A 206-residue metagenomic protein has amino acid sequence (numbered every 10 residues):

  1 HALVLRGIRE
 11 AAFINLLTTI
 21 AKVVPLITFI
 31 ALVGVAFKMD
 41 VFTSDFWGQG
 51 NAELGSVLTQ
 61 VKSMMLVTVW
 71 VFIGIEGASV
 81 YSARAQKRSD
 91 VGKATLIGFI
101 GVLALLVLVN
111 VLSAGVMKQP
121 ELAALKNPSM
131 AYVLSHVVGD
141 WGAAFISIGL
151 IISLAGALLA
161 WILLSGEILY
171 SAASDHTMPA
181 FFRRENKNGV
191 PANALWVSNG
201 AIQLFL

Functional and structural regions predicted by a protein language model:
H1-L5, E10, L150-S171: Hydrophobic transmembrane alpha-helices that form the core helical bundles of multi-pass secondary transporters
H1-M39, T95-I100: Membrane-interface loop-to-helix entry segments
L5-I8, I30-D40, N110-M117, I168 (+1 more regions): Transmembrane helix-loop junctions and nearby membrane-interface residues
R6-L16, I75-L105, K126, A173-R184 (+1 more regions): Hydrophobic, small-residue-rich membrane helices and short re-entrant helix-turn-helix hairpins that build
A12, T19, G92, I146-S147 (+1 more regions): Hydrophobic/aromatic positions within or immediately flanking transmembrane alpha-helices of multi-pass small-molecule
L32, A36, N51-V116, G142-I162: Hydrophobic, membrane-embedded alpha-helices of multi-pass small-molecule transporters
K38-A52, Q119-K126: Membrane-interface helix termini and inter-helical loops of multi-pass transporters
L96-L159, M178-L206: TM-loop-TM module centered on a large, flexible mid-protein loop between adjacent transmembrane helices in multi-pass
